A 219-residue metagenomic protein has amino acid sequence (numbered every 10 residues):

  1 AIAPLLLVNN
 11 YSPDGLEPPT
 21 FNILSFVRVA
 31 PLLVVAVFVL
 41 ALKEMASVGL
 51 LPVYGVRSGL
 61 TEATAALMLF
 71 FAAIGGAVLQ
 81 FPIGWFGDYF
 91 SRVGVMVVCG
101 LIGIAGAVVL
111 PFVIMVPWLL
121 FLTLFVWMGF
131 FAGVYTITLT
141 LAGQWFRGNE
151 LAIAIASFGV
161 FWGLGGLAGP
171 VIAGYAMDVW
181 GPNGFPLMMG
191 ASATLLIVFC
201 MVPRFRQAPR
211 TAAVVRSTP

Functional and structural regions predicted by a protein language model:
A1-G15, F199-R204: C-terminal membrane-cytosol helix-exit motif in multi-pass small-molecule transporters
V27-S47, F125-G129: Pair of pore-lining "gating" transmembrane helices in MFS-fold secondary transporters
L67-G76, F158, W162: Transmembrane alpha-helical segments of major facilitator superfamily
L79-S91, M177-D178: Helix-to-loop junctions at the C-terminal end of transmembrane segments in multipass secondary transporters
G94-V109, G190: Structural signature of the two symmetry-related core transmembrane helices
A132-F146: Intracellular juxtamembrane helix-capping segments at the cytosolic ends of symmetry-related transmembrane helices
G148-V179: A late C-terminal transmembrane helix in Major Facilitator Superfamily
Y175-A193: A membrane-interface helix-boundary motif in multi-pass transporters
